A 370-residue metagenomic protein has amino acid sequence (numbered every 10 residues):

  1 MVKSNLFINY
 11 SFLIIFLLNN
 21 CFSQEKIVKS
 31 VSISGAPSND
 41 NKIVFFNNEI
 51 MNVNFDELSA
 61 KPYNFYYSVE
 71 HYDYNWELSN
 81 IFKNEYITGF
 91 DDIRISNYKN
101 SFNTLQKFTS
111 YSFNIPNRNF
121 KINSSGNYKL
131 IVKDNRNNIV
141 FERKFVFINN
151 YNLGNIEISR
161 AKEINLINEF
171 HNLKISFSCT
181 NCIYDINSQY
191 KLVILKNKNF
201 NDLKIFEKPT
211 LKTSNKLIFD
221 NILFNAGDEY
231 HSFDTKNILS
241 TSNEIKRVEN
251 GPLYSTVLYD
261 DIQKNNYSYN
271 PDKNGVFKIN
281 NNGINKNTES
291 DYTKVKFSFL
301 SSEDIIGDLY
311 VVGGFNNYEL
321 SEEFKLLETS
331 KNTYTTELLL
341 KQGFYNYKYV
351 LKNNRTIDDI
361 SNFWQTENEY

Functional and structural regions predicted by a protein language model:
M1-E25: Bacterial Sec-dependent N-terminal signal peptides
S30-H71, L166-C179, K286-F297: Contiguous beta-strand segments within globular domains
Y74, D134-V140, L239-S242, K352-E367: Short acidic/polar inter-strand loop motif in beta-rich domains
Y86-Y111, F200-E207, K294-Q342, N354-Y370: Aromatic-rich carbohydrate-binding modules that target alpha-glucans
F102-P116, T213-S232, S330-T335: Aromatic sugar-binding surface patches on proteins that engage polysaccharides or sugar-phosphate polymers
K107-F120, S125-V132: Ligand-binding face of N-terminal immunoglobulin V-set domains in extracellular IgSF glycoproteins
F147-F170, E369-Y370: Low-complexity, Pro/Ser/Thr- and charge-rich linker/hinge segments at domain boundaries
V257-I305: Basic K/R-rich, polyanion-interacting modules in nucleoproteins and related proteins
